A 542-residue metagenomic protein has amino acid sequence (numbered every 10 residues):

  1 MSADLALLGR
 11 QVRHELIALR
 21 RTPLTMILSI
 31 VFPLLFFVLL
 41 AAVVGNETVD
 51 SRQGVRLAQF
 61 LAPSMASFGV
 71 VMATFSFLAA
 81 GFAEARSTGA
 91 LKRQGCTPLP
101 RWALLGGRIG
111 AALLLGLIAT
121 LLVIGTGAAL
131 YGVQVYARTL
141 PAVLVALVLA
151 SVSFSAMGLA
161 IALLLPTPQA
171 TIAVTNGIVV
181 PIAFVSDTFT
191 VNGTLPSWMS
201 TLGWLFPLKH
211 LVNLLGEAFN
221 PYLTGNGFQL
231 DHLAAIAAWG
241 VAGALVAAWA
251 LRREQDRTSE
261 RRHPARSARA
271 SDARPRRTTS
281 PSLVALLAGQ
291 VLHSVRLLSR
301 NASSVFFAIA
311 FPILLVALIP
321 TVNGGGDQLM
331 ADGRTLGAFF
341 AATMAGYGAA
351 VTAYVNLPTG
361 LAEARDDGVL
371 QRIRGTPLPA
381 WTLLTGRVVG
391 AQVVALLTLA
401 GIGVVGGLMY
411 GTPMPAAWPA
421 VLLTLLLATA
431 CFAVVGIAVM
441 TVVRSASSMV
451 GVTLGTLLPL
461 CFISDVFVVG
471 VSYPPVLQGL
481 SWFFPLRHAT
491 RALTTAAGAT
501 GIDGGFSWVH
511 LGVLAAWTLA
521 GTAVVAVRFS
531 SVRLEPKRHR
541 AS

Functional and structural regions predicted by a protein language model:
M1-V12, W198-L208, R269-V291, V476-L486: Short, membrane-interfacial amphipathic segments enriched in basic
D4-L7, E15-T88, T120, Y136-T139 (+13 more regions): Transmembrane helix-boundary elements of multi-pass transport/secretion proteins, especially ABC-type permease modules
V31, V38-E47, L165-L205, K209 (+3 more regions): Transmembrane helix segments
V38-A42, I124, A128, L159 (+10 more regions): Transmembrane alpha-helix boundary and packing residues in multipass membrane permease domains and related
S51-R52, D187-A242, D465-G521: Membrane-interfacial helix-loop-helix junctions in multi-pass membrane proteins
G81-L113, G360-Q392: Helix-loop-helix units of permease transmembrane domains in multi-pass membrane transporters, especially ABC
R101, G106-T175, G225-A234, A380 (+4 more regions): Alpha-helical transmembrane segments and their short interhelical loops
T258-P275, P536-S542: Short, highly charged, low-complexity non-transmembrane loops/tails of multi-pass membrane proteins
